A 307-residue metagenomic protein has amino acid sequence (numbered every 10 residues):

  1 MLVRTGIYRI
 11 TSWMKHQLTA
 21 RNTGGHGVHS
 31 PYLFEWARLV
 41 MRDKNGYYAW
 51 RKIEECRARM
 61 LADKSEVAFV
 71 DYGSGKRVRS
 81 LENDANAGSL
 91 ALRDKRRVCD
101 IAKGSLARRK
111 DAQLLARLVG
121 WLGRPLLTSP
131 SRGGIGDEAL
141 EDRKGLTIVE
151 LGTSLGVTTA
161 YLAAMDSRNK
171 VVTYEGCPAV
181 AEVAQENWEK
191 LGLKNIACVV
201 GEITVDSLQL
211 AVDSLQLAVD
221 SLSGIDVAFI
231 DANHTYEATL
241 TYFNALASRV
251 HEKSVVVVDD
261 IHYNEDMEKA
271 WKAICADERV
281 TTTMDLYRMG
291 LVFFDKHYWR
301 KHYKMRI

Functional and structural regions predicted by a protein language model:
M1-V227, H234-V255, H262-I307: A short alpha-helical cap/connector motif
